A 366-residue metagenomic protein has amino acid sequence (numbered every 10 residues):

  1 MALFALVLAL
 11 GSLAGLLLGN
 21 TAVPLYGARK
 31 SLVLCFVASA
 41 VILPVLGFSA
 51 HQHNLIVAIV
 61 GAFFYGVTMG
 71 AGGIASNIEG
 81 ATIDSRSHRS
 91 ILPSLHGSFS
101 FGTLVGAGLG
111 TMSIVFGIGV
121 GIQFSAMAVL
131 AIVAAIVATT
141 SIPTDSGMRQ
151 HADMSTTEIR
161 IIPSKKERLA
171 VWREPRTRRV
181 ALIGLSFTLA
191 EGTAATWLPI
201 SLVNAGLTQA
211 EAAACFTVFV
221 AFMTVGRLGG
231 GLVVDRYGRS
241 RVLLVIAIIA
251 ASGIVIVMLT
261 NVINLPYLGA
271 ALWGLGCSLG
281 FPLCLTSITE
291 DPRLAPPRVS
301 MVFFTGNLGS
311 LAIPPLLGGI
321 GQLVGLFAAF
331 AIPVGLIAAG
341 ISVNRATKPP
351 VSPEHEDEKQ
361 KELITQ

Functional and structural regions predicted by a protein language model:
G15-A28, I114, G226-G238, G321-Q322: Helix-to-loop junctions at the C-terminal end of transmembrane segments in multipass secondary transporters
V37-Q52, I249-N261: C-terminal ends and interior cores of transmembrane alpha-helices in multi-pass membrane transporters/permeases
L55-G72, P266-S278: Hydrophobic core of transmembrane alpha-helices in multi-pass small-molecule transporters, especially MFS/SLC-type
A71-R86, L279-P292: Intracellular juxtamembrane helix-capping segments at the cytosolic ends of symmetry-related transmembrane helices
G121-T140, A328-A346: Symmetry-related core transmembrane helices of the 12-TM Major Facilitator Superfamily/SLC fold
D145-V180, K361-L363: Juxtamembrane intracellular "pre-TM" segments in multi-pass secondary transporters
E174-V225: Extracytoplasmic gate region of multi-pass secondary transporters
Y237-C284: C-terminal transmembrane helical hairpin of 12-TM major facilitator-type secondary transporters
